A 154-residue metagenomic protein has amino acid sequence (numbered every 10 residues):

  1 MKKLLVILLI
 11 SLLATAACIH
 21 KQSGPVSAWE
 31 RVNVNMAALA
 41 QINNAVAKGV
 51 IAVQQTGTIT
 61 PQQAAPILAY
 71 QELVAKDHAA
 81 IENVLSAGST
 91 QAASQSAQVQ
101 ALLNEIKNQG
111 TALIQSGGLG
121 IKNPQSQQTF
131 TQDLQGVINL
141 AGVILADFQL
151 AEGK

Functional and structural regions predicted by a protein language model:
L4-L5, L13-K154: Cationic, hydrophobic amphipathic alpha-helical membrane-interacting segments
